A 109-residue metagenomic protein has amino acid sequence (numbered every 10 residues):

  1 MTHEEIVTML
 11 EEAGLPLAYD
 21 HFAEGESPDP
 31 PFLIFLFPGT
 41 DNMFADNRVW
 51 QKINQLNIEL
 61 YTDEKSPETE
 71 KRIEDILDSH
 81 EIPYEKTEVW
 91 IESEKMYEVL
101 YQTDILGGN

Functional and structural regions predicted by a protein language model:
M1-M43: Small/polar-rich, solvent-exposed N-terminal microdomains that initiate assembly or binding
E26, V49, E92-E94: Sterically constrained small-residue positions within well-ordered secondary structures of folded domains
A45-Q51: Short, flexible, solvent-exposed loop/turn segments with mixed acidic/basic and small polar residues
K52-E64, Y97-L106: Oligomerization/assembly interface segments of phage tail-like spikes and tubes
P67: Loop/helix-junction capping segments adjacent to catalytic residues or to phosphate/diphosphate-binding pockets
K71-N109: Acidic-leaning, charged glycine-interspersed low-complexity segments
